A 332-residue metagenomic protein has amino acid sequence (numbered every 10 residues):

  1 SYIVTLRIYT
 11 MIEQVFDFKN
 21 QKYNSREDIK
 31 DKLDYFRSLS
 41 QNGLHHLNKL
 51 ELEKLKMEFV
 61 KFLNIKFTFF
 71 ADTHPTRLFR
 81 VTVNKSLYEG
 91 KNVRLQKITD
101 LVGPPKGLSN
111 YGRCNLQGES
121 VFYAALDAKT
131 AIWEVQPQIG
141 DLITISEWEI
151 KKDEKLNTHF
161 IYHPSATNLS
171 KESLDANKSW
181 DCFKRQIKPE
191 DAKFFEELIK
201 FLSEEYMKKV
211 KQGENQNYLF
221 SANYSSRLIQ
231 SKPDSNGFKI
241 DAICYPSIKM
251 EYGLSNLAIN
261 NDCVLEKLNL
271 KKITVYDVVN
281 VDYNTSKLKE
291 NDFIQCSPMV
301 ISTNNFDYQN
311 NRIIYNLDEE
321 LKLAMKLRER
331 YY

Functional and structural regions predicted by a protein language model:
V4-P75, R80-G107, Q138, I143-Y332: Active-site and NAD+-binding cores of ADP-ribose-processing enzymes
R113-E119: Short glycine-enriched loop/turn motifs at secondary-structure junctions
E119-A125: Short, well-ordered beta-strand elements within core beta-sheets of diverse protein domains
A128-Q138: Short active-site loop/helix that positions an aromatic residue
